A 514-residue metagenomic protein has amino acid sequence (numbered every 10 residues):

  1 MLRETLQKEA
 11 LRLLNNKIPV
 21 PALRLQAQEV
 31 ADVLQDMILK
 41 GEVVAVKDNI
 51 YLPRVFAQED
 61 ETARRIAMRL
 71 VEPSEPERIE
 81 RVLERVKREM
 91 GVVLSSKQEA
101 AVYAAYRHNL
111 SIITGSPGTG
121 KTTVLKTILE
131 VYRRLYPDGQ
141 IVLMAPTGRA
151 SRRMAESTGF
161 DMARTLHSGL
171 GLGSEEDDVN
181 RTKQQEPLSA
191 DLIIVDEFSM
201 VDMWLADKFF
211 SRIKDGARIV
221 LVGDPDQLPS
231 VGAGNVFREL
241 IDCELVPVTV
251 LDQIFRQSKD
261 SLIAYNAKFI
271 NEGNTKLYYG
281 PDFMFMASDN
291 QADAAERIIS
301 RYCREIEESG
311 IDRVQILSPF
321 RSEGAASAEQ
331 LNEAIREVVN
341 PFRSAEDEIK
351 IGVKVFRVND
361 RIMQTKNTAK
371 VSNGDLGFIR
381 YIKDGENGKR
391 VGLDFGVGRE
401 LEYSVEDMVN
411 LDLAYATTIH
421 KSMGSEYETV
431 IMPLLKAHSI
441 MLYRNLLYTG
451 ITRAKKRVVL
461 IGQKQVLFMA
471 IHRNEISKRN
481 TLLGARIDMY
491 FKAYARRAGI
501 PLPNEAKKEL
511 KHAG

Functional and structural regions predicted by a protein language model:
N16, P21-R78: Interdomain "pre-motor" coupling segment immediately N-terminal to P-loop NTPase/helicase cores
V92-R107: N-terminal pre-P-loop "Q-motif" helix
A105, S116, P146, P319: P-loop (Walker A) phosphate-binding loop of NTP-binding proteins
R107-I113: Pre-Walker A (Motif I) flank of P-loop NTPase domains
I112, T123, T127, V131 (+10 more regions): Conserved helicase motor core of SF1/SF2 NTP-dependent helicases
G120: Conserved glycine(s) of the Walker
P225-K370, R380-I382, K511-H512: Conserved helicase motor core of P-loop NTPases
D375-G514: C-terminal accessory regions
